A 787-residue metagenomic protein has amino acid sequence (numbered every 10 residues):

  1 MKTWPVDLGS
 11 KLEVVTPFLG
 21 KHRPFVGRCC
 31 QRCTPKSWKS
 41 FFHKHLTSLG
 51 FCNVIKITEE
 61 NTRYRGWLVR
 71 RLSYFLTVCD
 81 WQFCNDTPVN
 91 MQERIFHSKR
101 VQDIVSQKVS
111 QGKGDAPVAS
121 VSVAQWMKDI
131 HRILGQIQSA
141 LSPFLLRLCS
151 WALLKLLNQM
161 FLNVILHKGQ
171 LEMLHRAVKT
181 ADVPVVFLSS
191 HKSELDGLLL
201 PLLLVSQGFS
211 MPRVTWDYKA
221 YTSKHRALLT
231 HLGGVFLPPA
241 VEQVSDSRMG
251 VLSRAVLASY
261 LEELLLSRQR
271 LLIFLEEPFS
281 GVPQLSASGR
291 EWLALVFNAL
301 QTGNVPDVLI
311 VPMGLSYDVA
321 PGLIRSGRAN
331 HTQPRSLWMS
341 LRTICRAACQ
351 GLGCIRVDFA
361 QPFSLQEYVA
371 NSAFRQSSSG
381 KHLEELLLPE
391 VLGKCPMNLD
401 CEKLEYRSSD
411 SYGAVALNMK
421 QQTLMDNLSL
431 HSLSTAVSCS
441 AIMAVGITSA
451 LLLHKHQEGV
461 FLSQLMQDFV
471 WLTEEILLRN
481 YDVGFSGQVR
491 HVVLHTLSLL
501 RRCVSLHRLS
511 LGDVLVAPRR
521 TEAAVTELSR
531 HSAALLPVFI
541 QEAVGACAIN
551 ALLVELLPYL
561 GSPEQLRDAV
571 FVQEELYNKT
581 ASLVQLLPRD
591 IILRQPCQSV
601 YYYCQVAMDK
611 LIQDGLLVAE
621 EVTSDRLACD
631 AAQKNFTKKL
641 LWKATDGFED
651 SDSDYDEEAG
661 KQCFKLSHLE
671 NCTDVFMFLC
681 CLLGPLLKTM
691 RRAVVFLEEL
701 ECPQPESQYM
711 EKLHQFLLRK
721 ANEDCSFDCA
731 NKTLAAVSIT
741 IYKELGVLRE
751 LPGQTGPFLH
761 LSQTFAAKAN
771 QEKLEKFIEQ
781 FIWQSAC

Functional and structural regions predicted by a protein language model:
M1-C787: Membrane-interfacial terminal anchoring regions of lipid-handling membrane enzymes
